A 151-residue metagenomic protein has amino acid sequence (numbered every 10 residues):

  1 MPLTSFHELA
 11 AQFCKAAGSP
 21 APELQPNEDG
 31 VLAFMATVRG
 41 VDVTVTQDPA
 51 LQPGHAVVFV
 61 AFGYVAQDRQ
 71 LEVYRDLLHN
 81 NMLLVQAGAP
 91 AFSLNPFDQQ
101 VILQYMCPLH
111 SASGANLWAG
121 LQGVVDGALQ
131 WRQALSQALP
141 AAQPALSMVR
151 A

Functional and structural regions predicted by a protein language model:
M1-T44: Charge-rich, low-complexity N-terminal segments
L24-G30, P49-Q52, L94-F97: Short, ordered beta-strand-loop transition motifs
V31, G40, P53-H55, A87: Short connector loops at helix/strand junctions that flank enzyme active sites, especially segments positioning acidic
L32-F34, G54-A56, Q99-V101: Hydrophobic residues embedded in beta-strands of well-ordered beta-sheets
V43-A66: A short acidic-to-branched-hydrophobic micro-motif
V60-I102, M106: Short, internal acidic amphipathic alpha-helical interface segments that mediate docking to partner proteins
R75-N81, V85, C107-L139: Ampiphathic alpha-helical segments that act as solvent-exposed interaction surfaces
S136-A151: Short, highly charged C-terminal tails/helix-capping segments
